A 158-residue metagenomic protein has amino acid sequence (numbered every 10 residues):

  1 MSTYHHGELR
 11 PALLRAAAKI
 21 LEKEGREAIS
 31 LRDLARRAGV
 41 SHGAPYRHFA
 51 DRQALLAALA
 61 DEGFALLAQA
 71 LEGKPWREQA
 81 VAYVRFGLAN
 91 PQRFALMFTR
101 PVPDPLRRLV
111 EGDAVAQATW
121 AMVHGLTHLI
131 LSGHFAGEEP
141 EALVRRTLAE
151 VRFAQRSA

Functional and structural regions predicted by a protein language model:
M1-E8, K19, A158: N-terminal intrinsically disordered/low-complexity leader segments
A12, A16, I20-A54, A58: Helix-turn-helix
L13-L21, G63, L67, Y83: Short hydrophobic clusters on alpha-helical segments that form packing/core surfaces in small helical domains
L21, L55-G63, M97-P101: Alpha-helical DNA-contacting segments of helix-turn-helix folds
S30, A95-F98, E138-E139: Short, hydrophobic secondary-structure boundary micro-motifs
D61-Q79, V102: Amphipathic alpha-helical linker/stalk segments
R77-R100, W120: Helical hydrophobic small-molecule/effector-binding pocket
P103-V151, Q155-A158: Hydrophobic/aromatic-rich alpha-helical bundle segments in the mid-to-C-terminal region
